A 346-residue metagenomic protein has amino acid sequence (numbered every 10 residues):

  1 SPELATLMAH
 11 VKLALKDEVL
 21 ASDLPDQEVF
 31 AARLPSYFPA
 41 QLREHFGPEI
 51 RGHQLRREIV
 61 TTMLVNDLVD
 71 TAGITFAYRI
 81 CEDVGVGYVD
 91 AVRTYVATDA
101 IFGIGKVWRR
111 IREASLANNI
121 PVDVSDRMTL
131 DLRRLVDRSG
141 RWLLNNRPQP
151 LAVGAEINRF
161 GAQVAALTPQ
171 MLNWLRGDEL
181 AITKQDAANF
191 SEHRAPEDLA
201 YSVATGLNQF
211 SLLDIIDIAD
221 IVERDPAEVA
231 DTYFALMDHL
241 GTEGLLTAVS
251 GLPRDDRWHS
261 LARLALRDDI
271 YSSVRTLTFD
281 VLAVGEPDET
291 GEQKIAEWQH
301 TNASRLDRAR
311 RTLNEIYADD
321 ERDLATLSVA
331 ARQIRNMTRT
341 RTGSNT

Functional and structural regions predicted by a protein language model:
S1-T346: Ligand/cofactor-recognition surfaces for anionic moieties
